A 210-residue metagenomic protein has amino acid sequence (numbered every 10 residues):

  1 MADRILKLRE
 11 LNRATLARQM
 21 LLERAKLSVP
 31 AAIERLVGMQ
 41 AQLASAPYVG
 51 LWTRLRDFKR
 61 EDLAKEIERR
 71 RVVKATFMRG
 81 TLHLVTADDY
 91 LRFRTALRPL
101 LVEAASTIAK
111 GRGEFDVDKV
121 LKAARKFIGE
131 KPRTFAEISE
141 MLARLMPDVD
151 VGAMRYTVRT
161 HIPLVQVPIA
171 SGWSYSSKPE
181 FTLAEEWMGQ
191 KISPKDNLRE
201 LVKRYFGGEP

Functional and structural regions predicted by a protein language model:
M1-P210: Long, low-complexity intrinsically disordered regions
